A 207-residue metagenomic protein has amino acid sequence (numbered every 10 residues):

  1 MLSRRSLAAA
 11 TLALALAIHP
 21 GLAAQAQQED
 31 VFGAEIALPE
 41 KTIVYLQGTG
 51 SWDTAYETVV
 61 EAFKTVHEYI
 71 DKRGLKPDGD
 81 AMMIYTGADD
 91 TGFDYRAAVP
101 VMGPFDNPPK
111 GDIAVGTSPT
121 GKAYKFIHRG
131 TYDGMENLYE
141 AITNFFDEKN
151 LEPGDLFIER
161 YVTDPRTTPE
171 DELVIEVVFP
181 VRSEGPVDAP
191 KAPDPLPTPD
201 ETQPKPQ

Functional and structural regions predicted by a protein language model:
L2-S3, L16, G21-Q207: A solvent-exposed interaction/effector surface
S3-A13: N-terminal export leaders
